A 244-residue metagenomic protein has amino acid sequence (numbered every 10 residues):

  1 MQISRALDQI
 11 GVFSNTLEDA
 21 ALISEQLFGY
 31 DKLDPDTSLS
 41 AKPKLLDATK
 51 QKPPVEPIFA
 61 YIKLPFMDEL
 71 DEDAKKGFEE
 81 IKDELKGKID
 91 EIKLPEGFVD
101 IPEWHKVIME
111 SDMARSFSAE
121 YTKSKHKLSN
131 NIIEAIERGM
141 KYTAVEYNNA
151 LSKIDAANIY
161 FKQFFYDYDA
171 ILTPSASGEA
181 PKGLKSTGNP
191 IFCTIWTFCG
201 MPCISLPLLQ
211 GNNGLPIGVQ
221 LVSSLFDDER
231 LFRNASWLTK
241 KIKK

Functional and structural regions predicted by a protein language model:
M1-Y61, P65, E80, E84 (+3 more regions): Structural helix-boundary/capping segments
Q9, D68-L70, E179-K182, N212: Flexible loop/turn segments at secondary-structure boundaries
D34-K42, P57-I58, I62-P65, I92-K106 (+1 more regions): Flexible, acidic loop-helix segments that line cofactor/substrate-binding pockets
P53-P54, A114-F198: Serine-dependent amide/ester hydrolase catalytic core
E69-K82: Aldehyde/semialdehyde dehydrogenase
E72-A74, I101-S111, K182-T187: Short glycine/threonine-rich loop-to-helix capping motif typified by GTGT followed within a few residues by an Asp-Pro
A74-K76, K185-G188, G211, Q220: Short, glycine/charged-enriched secondary-structure capping and boundary segments
K88-P95, I204: General small-molecule cofactor/ligand-binding pocket signal
